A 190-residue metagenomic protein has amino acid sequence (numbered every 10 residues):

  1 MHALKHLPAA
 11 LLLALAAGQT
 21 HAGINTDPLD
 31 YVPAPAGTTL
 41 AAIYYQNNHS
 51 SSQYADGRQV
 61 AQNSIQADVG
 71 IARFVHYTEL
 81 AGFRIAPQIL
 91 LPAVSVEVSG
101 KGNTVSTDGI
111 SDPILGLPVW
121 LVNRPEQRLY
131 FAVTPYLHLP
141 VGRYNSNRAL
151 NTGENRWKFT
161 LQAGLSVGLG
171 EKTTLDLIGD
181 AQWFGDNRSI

Functional and structural regions predicted by a protein language model:
M1-P8: Bacterial N-terminal signal peptides that target proteins for export
H2, H21-A22: Intrinsically disordered, low-complexity and often Lys/Arg-enriched segments
A10-A14: Short, linear, compositionally biased motifs with a strong N-terminal bias
A17-Q19: N-terminal signal peptide c-region/cleavage motif recognized by signal peptidases
A22-L139, L150, F159-T173, L177-F184: Transmembrane beta-barrel domains of Gram-negative outer membranes and organellar outer membranes
Y144-E154, W183-I190: Surface-exposed cleft-lining segments at the edges of enzyme active sites
